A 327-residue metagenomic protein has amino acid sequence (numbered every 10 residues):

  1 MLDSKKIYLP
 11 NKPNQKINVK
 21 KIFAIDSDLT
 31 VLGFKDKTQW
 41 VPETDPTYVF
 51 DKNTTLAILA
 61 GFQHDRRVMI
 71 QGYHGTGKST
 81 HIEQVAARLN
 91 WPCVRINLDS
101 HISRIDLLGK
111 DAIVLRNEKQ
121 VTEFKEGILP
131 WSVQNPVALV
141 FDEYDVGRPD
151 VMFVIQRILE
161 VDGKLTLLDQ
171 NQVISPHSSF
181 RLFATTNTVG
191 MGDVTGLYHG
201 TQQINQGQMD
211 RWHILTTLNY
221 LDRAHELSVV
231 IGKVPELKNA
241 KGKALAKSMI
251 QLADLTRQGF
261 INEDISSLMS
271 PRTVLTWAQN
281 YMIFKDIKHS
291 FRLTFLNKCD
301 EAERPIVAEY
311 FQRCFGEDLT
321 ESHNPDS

Functional and structural regions predicted by a protein language model:
M1-K243: AAA+ P-loop NTPase catalytic core and its hallmark functional loops
M1-T38, Y48, T55, D222-L227 (+1 more regions): Alpha-helical lid/collar subdomain of P-loop NTPases
